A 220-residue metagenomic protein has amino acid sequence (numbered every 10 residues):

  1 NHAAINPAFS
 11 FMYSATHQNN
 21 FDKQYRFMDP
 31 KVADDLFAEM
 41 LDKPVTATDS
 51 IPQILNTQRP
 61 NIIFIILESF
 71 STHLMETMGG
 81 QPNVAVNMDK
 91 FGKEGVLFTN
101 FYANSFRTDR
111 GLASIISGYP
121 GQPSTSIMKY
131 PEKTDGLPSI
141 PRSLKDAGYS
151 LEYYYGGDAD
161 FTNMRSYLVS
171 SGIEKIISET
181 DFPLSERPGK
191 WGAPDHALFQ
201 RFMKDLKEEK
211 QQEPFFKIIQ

Functional and structural regions predicted by a protein language model:
N1-Q220: Soluble catalytic regions of membrane-associated enzymes that act on cell-envelope and secretory-pathway components
